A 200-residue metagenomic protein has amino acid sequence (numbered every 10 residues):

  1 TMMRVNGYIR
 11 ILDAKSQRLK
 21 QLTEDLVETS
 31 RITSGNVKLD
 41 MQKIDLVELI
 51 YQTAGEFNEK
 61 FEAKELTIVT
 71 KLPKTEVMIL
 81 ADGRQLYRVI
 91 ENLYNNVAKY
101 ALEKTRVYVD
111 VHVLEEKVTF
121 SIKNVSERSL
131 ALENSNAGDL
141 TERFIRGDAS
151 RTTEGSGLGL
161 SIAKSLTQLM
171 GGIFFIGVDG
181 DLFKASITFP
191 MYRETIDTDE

Functional and structural regions predicted by a protein language model:
A14-L19: Short alpha-helical segment of the dimerization/phosphotransfer core of two-component systems
S34-L39, M78-A81: Conserved micro-motifs of the catalytic ATP-binding
D40-K43, E62, T67-V77: Conserved catalytic submotifs in the C-terminal HATPase_c
D40-N58: A conserved beta-strand-to-alpha-helix junction within the catalytic ATP-binding
V97-A98: Short helix-loop "hinge" at the ATP-lid/N-box region of the Bergerat-fold HATPase_c
L130-F144: Short conserved segment of the HATPase_c
G171-D179: Glycine-rich ATP-binding loops of the HATPase_c
